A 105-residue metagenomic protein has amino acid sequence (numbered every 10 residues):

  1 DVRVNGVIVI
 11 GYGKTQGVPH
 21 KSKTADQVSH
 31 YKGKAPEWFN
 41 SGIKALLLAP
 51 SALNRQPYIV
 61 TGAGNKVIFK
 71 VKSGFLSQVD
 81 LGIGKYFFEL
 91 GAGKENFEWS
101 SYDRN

Functional and structural regions predicted by a protein language model:
D1-N105: Acidic, surface-exposed loops and disordered segments
